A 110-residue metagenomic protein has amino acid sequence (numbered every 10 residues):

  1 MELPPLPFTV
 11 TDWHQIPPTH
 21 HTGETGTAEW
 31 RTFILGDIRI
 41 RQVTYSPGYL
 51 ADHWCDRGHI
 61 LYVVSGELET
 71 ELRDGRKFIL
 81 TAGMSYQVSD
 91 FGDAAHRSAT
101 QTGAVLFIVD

Functional and structural regions predicted by a protein language model:
M1-R41: A short, N-terminal "cap"/entry segment at the start of jelly-roll beta-barrel domains of the cupin/DSBH fold
G36-C55, S89-G92: Conserved short histidine dyad/triad with adjacent acidic residue
Y45, W54-T70: Short, conserved beta-strand element in jelly-roll/cupin
L50, E67-E71, S85: Short beta-strand segments in beta-sandwich/barrel cores
D74-F91: Short acidic-glycine-tyrosine-enriched beta hairpin
Y86-F91, Q101-D110: A short hydrophobic beta-strand segment most commonly corresponding to one strand of the jelly-roll/cupin
